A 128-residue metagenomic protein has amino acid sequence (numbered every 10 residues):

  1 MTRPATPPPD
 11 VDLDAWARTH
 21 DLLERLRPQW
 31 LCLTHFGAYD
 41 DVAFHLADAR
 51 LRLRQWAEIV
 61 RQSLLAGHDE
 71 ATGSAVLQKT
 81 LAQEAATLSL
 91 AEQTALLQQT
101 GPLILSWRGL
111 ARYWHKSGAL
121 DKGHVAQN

Functional and structural regions predicted by a protein language model:
M1-D10: Surface-exposed cleft-lining segments at the edges of enzyme active sites
M1-T2, P28, Q78-K79: A generic short-segment signal for beta-strand/edge and adjacent turn/coil regions
T6, L46, L103-I104: Alpha-helical interaction segments
D10-D14, I104: Conserved phosphate-coordination/catalytic loops
A15-E70: Divalent-metal (often Zn2+) His-rich catalytic cores of metallo-beta-lactamase-fold enzymes
I59-N128: C-terminal regulatory/interaction regions
